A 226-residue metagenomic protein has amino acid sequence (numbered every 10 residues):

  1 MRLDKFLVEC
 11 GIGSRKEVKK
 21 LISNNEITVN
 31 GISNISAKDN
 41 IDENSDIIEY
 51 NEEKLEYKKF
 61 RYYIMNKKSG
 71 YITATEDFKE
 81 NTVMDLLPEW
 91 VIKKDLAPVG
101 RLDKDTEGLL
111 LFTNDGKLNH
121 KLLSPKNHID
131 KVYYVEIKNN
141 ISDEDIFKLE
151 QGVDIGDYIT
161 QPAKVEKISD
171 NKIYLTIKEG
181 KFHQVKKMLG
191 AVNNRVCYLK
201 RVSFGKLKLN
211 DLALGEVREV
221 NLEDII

Functional and structural regions predicted by a protein language model:
M1-I226: Basic, flexible Lys/Arg- and Gly-enriched helix-loop patches that mediate nucleic-acid binding at interfaces with rRNA
